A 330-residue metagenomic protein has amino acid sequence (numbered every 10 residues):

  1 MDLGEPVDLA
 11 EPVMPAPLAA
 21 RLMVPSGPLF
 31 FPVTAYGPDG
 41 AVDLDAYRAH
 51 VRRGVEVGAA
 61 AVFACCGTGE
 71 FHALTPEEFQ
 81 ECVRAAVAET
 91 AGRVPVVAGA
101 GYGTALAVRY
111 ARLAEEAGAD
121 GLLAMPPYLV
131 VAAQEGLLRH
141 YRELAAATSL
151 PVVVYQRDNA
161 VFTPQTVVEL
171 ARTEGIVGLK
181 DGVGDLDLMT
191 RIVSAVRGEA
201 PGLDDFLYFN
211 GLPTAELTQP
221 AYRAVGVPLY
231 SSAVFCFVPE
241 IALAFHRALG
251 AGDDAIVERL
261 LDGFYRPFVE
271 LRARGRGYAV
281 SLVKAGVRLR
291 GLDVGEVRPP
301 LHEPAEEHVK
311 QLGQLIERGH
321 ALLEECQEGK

Functional and structural regions predicted by a protein language model:
D2, P12-A19, V24-A35, V57-G58 (+3 more regions): C-terminal alpha-helical cap/extension of soluble enzyme domains
E11-F162, H302, C326: Active-site beta->alpha loop and helix N-cap motifs at the rims of alpha/beta catalytic domains
Y47, F79, V83, A107 (+6 more regions): A general structural signal for well-ordered alpha-helical segments in protein cores
V57, E81, A85-T90, L113-A117 (+8 more regions): Alpha-helical structural signal in soluble globular domains
L74-E77, R109-Y110, Q134-L137, Q165-V167 (+3 more regions): Short secondary-structure transition/capping segments
A146, D158-F268, R272-R276: Catalytic alpha/beta core domains of metabolic enzymes, predominantly
V152, I176, R298: Glycine-rich phosphate-binding "P-loop"
